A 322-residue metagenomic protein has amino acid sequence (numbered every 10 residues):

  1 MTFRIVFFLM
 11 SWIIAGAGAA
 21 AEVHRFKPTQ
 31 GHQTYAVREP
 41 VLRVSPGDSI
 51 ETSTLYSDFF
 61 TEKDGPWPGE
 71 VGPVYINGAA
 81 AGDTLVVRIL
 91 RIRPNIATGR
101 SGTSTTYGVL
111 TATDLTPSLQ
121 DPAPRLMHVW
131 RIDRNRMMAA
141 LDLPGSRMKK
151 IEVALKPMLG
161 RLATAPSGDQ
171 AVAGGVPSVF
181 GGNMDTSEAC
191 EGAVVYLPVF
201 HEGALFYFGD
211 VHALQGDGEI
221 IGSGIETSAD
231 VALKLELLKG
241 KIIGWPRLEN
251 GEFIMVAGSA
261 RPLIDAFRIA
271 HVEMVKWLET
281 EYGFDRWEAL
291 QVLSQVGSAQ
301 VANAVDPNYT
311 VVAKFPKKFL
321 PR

Functional and structural regions predicted by a protein language model:
R4-G16: Bacterial N-terminal signal peptides
F26-A36, D64-E70, V172-F180: Short, structured beta-strand/loop micro-motifs enriched in basic residues and often containing a Trp
T52, T84-V87, L197: A generic structural signal for residues embedded in beta-strands
S57-P68, I92-T103, G203-A213, A302-V305: Short, Lys/Arg- and Gly-enriched loop/turn segments at beta-strand edges
P94-C190: Intrinsically disordered, low-complexity linker/loop segments enriched in Gly/Pro and charged/polar residues
E152-I264, V275: Conserved mixed alpha/beta catalytic, RNA-binding, or beta-rich assembly cores of soluble enzyme, regulatory
